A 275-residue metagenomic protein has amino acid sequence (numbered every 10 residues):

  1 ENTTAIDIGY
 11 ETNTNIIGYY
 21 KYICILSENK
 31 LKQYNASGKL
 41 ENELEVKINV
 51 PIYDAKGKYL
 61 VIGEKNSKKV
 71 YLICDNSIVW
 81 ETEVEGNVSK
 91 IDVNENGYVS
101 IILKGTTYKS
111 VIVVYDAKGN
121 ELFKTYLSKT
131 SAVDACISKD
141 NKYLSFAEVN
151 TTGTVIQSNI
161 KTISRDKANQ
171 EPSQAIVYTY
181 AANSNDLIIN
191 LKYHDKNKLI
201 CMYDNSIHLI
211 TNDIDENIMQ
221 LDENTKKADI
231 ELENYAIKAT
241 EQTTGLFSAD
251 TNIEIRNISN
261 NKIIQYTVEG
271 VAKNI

Functional and structural regions predicted by a protein language model:
E1-I48, K58-V61, Y71, E81 (+1 more regions): N-terminal, intrinsically disordered, polar/charged segments of Gram-positive cell-envelope systems that serve as
N2-I8, S37-E45, N76-E83, N120-Y126 (+3 more regions): A short beta-strand motif characteristic of beta-propeller blades
I8, I25, Q33-E43, C74-I78 (+6 more regions): Mature extracytoplasmic or otherwise solvent-exposed domains
G9-G18, V46-K58, E85-E95, K129-K139 (+3 more regions): Repeated scaffold domains used in trafficking and secretory/extracellular systems, primarily beta-propellers
T14-S27, L31-K32, Y53-K65, K69-Y71 (+7 more regions): Short beta-strand elements that form the blades of beta-propeller/WD-repeat-like and other beta-sheet-rich scaffold
L26, Y34-N35, Y71-I73, I112-Y115 (+3 more regions): Hydrophobic/aromatic beta-strand positions that recur at structurally equivalent sites within the blades
K39-I160: Long, acidic/polar, low-complexity amphipathic helices and coiled-coil-like
T151-I275: Extracytoplasmic/luminal low-complexity segments enriched in Pro/Gly and acidic/polar residues that act as flexible
